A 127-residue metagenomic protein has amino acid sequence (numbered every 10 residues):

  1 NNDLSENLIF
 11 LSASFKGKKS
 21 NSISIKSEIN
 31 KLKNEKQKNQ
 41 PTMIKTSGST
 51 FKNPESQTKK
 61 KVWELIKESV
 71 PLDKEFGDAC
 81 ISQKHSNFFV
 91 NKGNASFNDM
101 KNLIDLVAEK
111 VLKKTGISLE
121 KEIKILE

Functional and structural regions predicted by a protein language model:
N1-N102, E109, K114, S118-E127: Phosphate/pyrophosphate- and phosphate-bearing ligand-binding catalytic cores of soluble enzymes
